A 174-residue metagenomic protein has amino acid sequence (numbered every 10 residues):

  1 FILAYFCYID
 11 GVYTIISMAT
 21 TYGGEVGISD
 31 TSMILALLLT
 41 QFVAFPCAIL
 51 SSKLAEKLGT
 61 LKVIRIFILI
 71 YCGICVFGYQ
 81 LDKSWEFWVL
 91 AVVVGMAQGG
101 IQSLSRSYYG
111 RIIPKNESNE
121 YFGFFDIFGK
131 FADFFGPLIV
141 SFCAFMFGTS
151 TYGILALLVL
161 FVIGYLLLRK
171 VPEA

Functional and structural regions predicted by a protein language model:
S17-M33: Short amphipathic helix-loop junctions that connect adjacent transmembrane helices in Major Facilitator Superfamily/SLC
D30-T31, K115-F125: Loop-to-transmembrane helix entry/capping segments in MFS-fold secondary transporters and related SLC/MFSD carriers
P46-T60, A144: Helix-to-loop junctions at the C-terminal end of transmembrane segments in multipass secondary transporters
K62-F77: Structural signature of the two symmetry-related core transmembrane helices
Y79-A91: Helix-loop junctions at membrane interfaces in 12-TM secondary transporters
G100-P114: Intracellular juxtamembrane helix-capping segments at the cytosolic ends of symmetry-related transmembrane helices
F142-F161: A membrane-interface helix-boundary motif in multi-pass transporters
L155-A174: Multi-pass alpha-helical transporter architecture, strongest for 12-TM Major Facilitator/SLC carriers used
